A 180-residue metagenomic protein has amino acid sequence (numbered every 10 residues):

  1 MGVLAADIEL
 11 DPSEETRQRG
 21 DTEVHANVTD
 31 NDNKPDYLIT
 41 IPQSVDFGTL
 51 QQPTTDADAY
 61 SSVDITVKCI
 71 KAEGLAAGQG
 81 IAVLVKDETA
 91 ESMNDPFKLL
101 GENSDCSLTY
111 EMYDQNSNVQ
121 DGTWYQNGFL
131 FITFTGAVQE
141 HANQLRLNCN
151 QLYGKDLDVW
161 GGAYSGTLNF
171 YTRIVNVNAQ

Functional and structural regions predicted by a protein language model:
A5-E102, A137-Q180: N-terminal small/polar-rich segments of proteins
E23, S107, N127-F129: Short small/polar-residue motifs
D87-T89, M112-N116: Generic hydrophobic/packing signal
L99-N103, L108-M112: Short, surface-exposed beta-strand/strand-loop-strand elements in extracellular ectodomains
T109-M112, T123, V159: Residues in intrinsically disordered, low-complexity segments of regulatory proteins
Q115-V138: Extended, solvent-exposed segments with strong compositional bias
